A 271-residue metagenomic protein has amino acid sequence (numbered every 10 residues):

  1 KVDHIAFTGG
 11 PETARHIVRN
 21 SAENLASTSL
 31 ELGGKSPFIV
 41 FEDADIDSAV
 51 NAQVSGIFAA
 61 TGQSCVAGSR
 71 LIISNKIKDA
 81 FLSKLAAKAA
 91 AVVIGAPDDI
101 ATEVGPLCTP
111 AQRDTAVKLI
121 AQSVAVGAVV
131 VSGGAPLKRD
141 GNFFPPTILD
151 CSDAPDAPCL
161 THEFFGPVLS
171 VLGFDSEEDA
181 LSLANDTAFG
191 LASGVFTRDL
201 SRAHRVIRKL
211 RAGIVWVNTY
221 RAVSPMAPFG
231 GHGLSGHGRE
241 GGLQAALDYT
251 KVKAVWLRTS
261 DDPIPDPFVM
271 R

Functional and structural regions predicted by a protein language model:
H4, G10-A154, V217, I264-D266 (+1 more regions): ALDH superfamily catalytic-core signature
A6-F7, V195: Conserved SAM-binding loop
I39, P136, F143-R271: Conserved C-terminal structural/oligomerization subdomain of aldehyde/semialdehyde dehydrogenase
